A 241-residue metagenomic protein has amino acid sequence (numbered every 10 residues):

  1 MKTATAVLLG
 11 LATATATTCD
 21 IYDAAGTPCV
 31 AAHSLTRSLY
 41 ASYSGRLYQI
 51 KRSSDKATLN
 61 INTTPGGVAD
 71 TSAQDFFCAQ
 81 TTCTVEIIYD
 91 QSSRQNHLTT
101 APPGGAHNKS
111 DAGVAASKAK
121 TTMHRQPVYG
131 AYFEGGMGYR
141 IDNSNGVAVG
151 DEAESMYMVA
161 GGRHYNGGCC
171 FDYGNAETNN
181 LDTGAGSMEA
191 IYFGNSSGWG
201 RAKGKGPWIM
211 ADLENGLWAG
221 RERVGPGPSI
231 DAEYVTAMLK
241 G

Functional and structural regions predicted by a protein language model:
M1-A16: Fungal secretory targeting signals
K2, K51, K56, K109 (+3 more regions): Context-gated lysine
A6, T17-C19, S34-R37, A73 (+2 more regions): Intrinsically disordered, low-complexity boundary segments flanking structured domains
V7, Q74-D75, A131, I191: Short non-domain terminal segments
T15-N108, G150, Y157: GGW-centered surface loops in extracellular recognition modules
A41-S44, Q49-A57, F133-M137, A160-Y165 (+2 more regions): Short, flexible beta-strand-to-coil junctions
V85, S93-D231: Extracellular glycan-recognition modules
G225, A232-G241: Short tryptophan-centered beta-strand motifs in secreted/extracellular beta-sheet-rich domains of glycan-recognition
